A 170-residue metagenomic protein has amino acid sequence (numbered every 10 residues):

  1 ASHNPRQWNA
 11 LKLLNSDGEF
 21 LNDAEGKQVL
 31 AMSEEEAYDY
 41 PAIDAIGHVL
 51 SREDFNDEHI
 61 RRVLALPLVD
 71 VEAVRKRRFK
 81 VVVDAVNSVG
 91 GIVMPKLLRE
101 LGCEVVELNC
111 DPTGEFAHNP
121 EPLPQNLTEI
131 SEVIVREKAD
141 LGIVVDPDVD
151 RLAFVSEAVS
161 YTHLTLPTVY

Functional and structural regions predicted by a protein language model:
A1-R6, I134-S156: Glycine-rich phosphate-binding loop
S2, G18-E19, N87-S88, V149-D150 (+1 more regions): Short, glycine-/Ser/Thr-/acidic-enriched flexible segments
W8, V89, R151-A153, Y170: Hydrophobic positions within alpha-helical membrane elements
N9-E137: Gly/Ser/Thr-enriched, mixed-charge loops and adjacent short helices that form phosphate/oxyanion-binding elements
L13-S16, A153-E157: Short beta-strand-to-turn element immediately C-terminal to the catalytic PLP-Schiff-base lysine in fold type I
L98-R99, V159-Y161: Glycine-rich, phosphate-binding/catalytic loops in enzymes
H163-Y170: Single conserved hydrophobic/aromatic residue that forms the stacking wall/gate of nucleotide- or nucleobase-binding
